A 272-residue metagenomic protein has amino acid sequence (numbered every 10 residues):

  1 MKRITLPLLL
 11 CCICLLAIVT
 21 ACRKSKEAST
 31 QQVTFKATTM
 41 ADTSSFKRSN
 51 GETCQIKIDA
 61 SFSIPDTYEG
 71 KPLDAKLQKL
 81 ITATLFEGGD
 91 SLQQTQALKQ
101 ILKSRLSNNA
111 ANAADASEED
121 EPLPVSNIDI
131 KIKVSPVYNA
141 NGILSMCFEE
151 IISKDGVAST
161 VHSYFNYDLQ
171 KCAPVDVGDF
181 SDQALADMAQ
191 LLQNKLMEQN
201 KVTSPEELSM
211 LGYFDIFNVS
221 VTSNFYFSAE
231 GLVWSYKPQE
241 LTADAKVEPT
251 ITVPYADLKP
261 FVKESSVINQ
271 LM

Functional and structural regions predicted by a protein language model:
M1-L9: Bacterial N-terminal signal peptides that target proteins for export
C11-C14: Cysteine-centered motifs
I18-A21: C-terminal motif of bacterial Sec signal peptides marking the signal peptidase cleavage site
R23-M272: Compositionally biased intrinsically disordered regions enriched in Thr/Gly
